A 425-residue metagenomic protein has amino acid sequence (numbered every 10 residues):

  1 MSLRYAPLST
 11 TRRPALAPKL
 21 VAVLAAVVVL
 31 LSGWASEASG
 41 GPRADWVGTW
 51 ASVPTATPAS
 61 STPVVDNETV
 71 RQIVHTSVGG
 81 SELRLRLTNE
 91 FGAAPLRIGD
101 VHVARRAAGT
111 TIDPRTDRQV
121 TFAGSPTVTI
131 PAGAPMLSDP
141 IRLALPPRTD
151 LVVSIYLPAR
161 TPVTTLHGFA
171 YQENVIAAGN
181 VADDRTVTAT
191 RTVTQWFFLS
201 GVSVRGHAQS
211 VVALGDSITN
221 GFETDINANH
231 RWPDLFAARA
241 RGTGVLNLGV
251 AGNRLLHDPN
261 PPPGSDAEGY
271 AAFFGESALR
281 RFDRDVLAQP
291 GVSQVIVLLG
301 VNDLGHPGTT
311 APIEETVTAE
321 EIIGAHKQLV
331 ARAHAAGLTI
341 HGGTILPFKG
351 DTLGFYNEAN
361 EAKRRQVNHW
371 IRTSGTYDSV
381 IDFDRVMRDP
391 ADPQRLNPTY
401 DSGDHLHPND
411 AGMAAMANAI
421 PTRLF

Functional and structural regions predicted by a protein language model:
M1-L16, L199: N-terminal secretory signal peptides that target proteins for export/translocation
L3, A22-L214, N220-A228: N-terminal secretory targeting modules
W50, D66-Q72, P95, V101-G109 (+6 more regions): Conserved SGNH/GDSL esterase-like catalytic core that processes O-acyl groups on lipids and polysaccharides
T88, Y156, L214-S217, L248-N253 (+4 more regions): Active-site-proximal beta-strand/loop segments in catalytic clefts of secreted hydrolases
A144, R284-V292, A331-R332, F425: Surface-exposed acidic, glycine-flexible loop patches that form ligand/cofactor-binding and adhesion interfaces
R254, N260-D266, G305, I345-F425: Catalytic His-Asp segment of secreted/periplasmic serine-dependent ester chemistry enzymes
H326-G337: Surface-exposed amphipathic alpha-helices with a cationic face
